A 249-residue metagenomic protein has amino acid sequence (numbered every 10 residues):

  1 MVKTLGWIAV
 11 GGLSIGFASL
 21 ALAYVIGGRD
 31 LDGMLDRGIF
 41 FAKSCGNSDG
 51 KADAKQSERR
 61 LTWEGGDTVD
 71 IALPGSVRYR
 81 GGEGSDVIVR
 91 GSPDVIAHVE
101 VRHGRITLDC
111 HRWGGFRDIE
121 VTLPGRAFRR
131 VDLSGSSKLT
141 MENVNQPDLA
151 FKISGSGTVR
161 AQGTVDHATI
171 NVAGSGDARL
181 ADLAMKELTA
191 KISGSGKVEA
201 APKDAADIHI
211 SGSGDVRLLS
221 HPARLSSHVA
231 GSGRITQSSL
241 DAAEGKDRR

Functional and structural regions predicted by a protein language model:
M1-S134, K138-S154, T158-G163, H167-A173 (+3 more regions): Intrinsically disordered, low-complexity terminal regions
